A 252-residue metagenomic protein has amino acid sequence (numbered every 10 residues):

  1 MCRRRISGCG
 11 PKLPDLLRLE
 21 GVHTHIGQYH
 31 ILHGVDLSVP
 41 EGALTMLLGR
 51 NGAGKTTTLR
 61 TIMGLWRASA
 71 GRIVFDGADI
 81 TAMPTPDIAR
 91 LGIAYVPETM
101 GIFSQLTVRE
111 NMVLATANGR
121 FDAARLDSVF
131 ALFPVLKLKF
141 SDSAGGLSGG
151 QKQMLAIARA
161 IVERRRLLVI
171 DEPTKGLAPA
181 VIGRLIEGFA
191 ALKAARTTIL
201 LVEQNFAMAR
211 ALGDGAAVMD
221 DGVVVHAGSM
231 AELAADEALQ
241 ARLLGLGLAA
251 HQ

Functional and structural regions predicted by a protein language model:
G27, T45, A68, M83 (+5 more regions): ABC-type ATPase nucleotide-binding domains, specifically the catalytic core motifs of the NBD
L48-R50: The feature captures the beta-strand-to-loop junction immediately N-terminal to the Walker
M63: Helix-to-loop junction immediately C-terminal to a conserved catalytic motif
R67, D79-M100, L126, L138-S141 (+1 more regions): ABC ATPase NBD coupling module
I161-R166: A short, proline-enriched helix->beta-strand linker immediately N-terminal to the Walker B motif in ABC-type P-loop
L168-E172: Catalytic Walker B motif of ABC-type/P-loop ATPase nucleotide-binding domains
